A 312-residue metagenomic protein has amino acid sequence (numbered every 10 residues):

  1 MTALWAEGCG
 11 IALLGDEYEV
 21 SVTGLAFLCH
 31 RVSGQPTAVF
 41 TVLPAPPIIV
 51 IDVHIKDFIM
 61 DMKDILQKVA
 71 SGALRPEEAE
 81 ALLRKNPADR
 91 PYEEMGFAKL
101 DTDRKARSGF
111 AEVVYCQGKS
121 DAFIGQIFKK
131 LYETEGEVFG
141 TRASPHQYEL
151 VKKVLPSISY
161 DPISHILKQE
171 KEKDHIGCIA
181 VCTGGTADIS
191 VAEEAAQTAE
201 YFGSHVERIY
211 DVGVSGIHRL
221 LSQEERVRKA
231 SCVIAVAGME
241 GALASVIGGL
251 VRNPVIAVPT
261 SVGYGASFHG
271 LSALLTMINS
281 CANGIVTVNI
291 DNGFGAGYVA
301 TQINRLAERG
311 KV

Functional and structural regions predicted by a protein language model:
L43-I59: Short, Lys/Arg-enriched N-terminal segments with co-localized hydrophobic residues within the first ~10-30 amino acids
H54, M60-S144, Y148-E149, K153-V154 (+1 more regions): Long amphipathic alpha-helical segments
I124, D188-E193, I217-H218, A237-V246 (+2 more regions): Short glycine/serine/threonine-rich phosphate/pyrophosphate-binding segments that cradle anionic phosphate groups
I176-G216: Glycine-rich phosphate/diphosphate-binding loop of Rossmann-like nucleotide-binding domains
S222-T260: Glycine-rich phosphate-binding loop
V262, A266-V312: C-terminal binding/interaction regions
